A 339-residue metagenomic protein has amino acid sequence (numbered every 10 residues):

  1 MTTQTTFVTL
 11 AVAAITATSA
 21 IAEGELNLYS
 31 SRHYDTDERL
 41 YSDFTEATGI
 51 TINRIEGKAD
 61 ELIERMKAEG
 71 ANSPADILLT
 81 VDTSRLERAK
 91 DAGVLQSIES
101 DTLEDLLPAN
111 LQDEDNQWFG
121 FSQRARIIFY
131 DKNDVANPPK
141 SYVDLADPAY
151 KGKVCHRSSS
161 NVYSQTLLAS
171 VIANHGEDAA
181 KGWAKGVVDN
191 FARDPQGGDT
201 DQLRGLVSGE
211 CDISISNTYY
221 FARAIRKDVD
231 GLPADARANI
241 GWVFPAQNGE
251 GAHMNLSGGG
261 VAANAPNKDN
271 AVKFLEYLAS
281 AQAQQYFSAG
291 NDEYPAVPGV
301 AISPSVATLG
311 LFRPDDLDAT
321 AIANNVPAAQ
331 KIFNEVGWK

Functional and structural regions predicted by a protein language model:
E23-R88, K339: Early extracytoplasmic/lumenal segment of secretory-pathway proteins
Y29-R32, E114, Y130-K132, N137 (+3 more regions): Short beta-strand->loop
S73-L78, Q96-I128, V143, K153-H156: A structural signal for short loop-to-beta-strand junctions that line the ligand-binding cleft of periplasmic/secreted
F129-D134, A169, M254-N267, Y286-G290: A bilobed periplasmic-binding-protein/Venus flytrap-type ligand-binding module shared by bacterial periplasmic
N133-K140, A173-K181, A265-A271: Short helix-loop capping/hinge motifs at secondary-structure junctions, enriched in acidic/polar residues
G152-S160, Y277-A301: Periplasmic-binding protein-like
Y163, S170, H175-P245: Ligand-binding pocket segment of bilobal, Venus flytrap-like solute-binding proteins
P304-K339: Extracellular/periplasmic bilobal clamshell ligand-binding domains
